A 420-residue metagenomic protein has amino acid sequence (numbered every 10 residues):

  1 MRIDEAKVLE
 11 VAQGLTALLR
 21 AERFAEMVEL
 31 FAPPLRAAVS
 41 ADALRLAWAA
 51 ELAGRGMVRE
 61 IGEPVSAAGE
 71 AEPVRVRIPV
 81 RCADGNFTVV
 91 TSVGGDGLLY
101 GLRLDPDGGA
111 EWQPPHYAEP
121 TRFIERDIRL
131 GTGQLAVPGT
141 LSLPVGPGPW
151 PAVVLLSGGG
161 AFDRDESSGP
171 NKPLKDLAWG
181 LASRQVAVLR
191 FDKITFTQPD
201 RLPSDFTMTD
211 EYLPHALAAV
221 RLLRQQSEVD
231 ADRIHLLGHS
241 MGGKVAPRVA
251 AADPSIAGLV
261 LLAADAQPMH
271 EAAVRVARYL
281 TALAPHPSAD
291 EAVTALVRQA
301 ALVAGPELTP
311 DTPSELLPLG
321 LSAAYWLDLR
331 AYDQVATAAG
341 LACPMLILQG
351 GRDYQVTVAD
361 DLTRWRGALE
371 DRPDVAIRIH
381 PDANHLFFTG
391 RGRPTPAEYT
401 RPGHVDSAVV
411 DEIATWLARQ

Functional and structural regions predicted by a protein language model:
L9-E10, A25-A71: Short solvent-exposed beta->alpha transition segments
G109-G148: N-terminal cap/lid segment of alpha/beta-hydrolase-fold proteins
G146-G180: Short, surface-exposed "cap/lid" segments of acyl-processing enzymes
D205-S227: Alpha/beta-hydrolase active-site loop
G258-G340: Accessory cap/linker subdomain of secreted extracellular hydrolases
L341, I347-Q349: Short beta-strand/loop motif that positions the catalytic acidic residue of the alpha/beta-hydrolase fold
Y354-D360: Conserved alpha/beta-hydrolase "acid-adjacent" motif
A383-F387, R391-Q420: Catalytic active-site module of serine/aspartate enzymes centered on a nucleophile-bearing elbow/loop
